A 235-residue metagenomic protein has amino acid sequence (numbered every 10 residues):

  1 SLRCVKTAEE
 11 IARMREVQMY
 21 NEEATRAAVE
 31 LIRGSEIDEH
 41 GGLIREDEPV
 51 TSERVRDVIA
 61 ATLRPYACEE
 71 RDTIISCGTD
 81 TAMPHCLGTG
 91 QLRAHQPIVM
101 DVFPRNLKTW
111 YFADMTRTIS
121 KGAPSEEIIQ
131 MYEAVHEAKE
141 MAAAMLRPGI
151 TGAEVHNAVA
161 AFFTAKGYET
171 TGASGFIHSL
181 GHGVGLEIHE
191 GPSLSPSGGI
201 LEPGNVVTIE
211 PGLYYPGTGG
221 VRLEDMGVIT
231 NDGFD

Functional and structural regions predicted by a protein language model:
S1-D235: Active-site neighborhoods and metal-handling regions in enzymes and metal-associated proteins
